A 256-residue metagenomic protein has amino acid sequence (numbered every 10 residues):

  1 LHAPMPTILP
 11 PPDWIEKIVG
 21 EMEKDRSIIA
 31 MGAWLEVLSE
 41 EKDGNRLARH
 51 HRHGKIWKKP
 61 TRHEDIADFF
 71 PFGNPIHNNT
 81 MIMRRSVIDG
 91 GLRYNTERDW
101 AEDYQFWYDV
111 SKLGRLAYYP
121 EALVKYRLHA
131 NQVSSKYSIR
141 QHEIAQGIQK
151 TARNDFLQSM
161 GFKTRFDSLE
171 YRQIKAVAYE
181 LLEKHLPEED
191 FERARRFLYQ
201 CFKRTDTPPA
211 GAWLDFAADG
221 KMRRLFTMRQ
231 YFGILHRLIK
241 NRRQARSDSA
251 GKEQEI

Functional and structural regions predicted by a protein language model:
L1, I28-A30, L116: Short, Asp-centered acidic motifs that coordinate Mg2+ and/or phosphate in catalytic or ligand-binding sites
L1-I8: Short beta-strand-to-loop acidic/aromatic patch adjacent to the donor-nucleotide binding site
H2, G20-E21, D68: Surface-exposed charged/polar residues within alpha-helices that form helix-capping/stabilizing sites and interaction
P10-P11, R84: GHKL-family ATP-binding catalytic core of two-component histidine kinases
P12-H51: Conserved donor NDP-sugar-binding/catalytic core segment of glycosyltransferases
R26, M31, K112, K203-D206: Proline-centered flexible-loop/turn and helix-kink motifs
A33, H53-T151, M160-T164: Conserved nucleotide-sugar donor-binding catalytic segment
L128-I256: C-terminal subregions of glycosyltransferases and related glycan-biosynthesis enzymes
